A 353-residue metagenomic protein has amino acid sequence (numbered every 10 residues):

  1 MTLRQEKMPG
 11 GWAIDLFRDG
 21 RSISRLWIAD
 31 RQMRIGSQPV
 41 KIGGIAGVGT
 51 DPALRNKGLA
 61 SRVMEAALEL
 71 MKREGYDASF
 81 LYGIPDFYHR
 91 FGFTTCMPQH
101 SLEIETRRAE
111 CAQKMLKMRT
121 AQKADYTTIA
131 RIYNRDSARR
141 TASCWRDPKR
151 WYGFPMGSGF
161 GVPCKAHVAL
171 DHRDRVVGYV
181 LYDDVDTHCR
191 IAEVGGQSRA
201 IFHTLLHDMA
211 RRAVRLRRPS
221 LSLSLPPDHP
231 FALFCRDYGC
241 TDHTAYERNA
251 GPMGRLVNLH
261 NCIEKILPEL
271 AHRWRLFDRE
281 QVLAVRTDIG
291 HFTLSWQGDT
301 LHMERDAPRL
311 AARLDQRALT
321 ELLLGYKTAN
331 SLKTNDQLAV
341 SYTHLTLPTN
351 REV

Functional and structural regions predicted by a protein language model:
M1-K57, F160-F202: Conserved donor-binding loop and adjoining core beta-sheet/short helix segment in diverse acyl/aminoacyl transferases
R21-R25, A29-Y133, S137: Active-site-adjacent scaffolding segments
T50-D77, G83, V185-A250, S331: Acyl-donor binding region in acyl/amide transferases
Q99-G195, R199-P226, P252, L256-F277 (+1 more regions): Amide-forming acyltransferase catalytic core, primarily the GNAT-like/NAT-type and related acyltransferase folds
H229-H272, R279-L283, T287-W296: Non-catalytic peripheral regions of nucleotide-handling enzymes
R275-T334, A339: Low-complexity, glycine/alanine/valine/leucine- and proline-rich hydrophobic stretches
T343-T349: Conserved small/polar residues in nucleotide/adenosyl-binding loops
